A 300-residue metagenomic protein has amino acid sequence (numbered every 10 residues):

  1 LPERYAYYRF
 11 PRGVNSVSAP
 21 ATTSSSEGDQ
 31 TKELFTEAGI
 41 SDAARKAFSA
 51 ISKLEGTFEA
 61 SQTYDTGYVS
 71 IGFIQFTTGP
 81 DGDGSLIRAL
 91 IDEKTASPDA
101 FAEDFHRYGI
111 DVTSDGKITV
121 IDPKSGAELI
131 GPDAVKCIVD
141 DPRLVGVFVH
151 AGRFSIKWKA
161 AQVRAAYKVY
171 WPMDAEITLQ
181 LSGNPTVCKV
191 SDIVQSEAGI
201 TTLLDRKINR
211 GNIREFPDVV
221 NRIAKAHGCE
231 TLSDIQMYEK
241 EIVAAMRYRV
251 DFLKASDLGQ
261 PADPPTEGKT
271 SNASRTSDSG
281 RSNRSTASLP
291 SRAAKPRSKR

Functional and structural regions predicted by a protein language model:
L1-R300: Cell-wall glycan-active module
